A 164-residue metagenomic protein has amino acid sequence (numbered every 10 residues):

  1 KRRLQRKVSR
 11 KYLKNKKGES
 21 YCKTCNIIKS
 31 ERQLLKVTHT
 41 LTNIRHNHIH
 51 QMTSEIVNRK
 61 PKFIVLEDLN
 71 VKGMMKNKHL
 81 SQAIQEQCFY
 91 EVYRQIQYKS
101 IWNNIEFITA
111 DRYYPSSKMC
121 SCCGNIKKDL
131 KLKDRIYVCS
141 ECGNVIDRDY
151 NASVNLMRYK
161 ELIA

Functional and structural regions predicted by a protein language model:
K1-A164: Positively charged, helix-rich recognition surfaces that bind polyanionic ligands
